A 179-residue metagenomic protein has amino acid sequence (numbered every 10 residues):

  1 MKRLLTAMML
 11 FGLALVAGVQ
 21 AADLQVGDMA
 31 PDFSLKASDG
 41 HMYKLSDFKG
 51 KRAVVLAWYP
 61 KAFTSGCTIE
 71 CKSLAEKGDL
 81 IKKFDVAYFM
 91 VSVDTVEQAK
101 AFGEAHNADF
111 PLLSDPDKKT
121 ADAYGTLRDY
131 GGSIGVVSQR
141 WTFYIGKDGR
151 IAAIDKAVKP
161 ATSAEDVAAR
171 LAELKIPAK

Functional and structural regions predicted by a protein language model:
M1-L4: Positively charged n-region of N-terminal signal peptides that target proteins for export
A7-V16: Bacterial N-terminal signal peptides
V16-D23: Sec/Tat signal peptide C-region and signal peptidase I cleavage site
L24, A37-S38, D115, I145-G146: Short, acidic, Ser/Thr-enriched surface-loop or helix-capping motifs
S34-A53: A short beta-strand-turn-helix
D47-T68: Short active-site neighborhood of thiol/selenol oxidoreductases, capturing the structured segment around
F63, T68-D109, P116-T120: Structural microenvironment flanking redox-active thiols in thiol-disulfide oxidoreductases
V137-K179: Thiol-/selenol-based redox modules, centered on thioredoxin-like and closely related oxidoreductase domains
